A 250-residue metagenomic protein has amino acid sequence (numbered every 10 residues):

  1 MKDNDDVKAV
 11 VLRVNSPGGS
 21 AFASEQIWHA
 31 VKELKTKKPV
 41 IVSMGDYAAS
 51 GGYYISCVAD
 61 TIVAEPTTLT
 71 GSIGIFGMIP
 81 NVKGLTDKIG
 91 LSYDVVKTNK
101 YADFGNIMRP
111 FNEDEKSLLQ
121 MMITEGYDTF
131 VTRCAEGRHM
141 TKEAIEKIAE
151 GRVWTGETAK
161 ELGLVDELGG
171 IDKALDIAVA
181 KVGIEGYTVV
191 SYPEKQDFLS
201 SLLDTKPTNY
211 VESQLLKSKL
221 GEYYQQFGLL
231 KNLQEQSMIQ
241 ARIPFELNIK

Functional and structural regions predicted by a protein language model:
M1-L85: Cleft-lining beta-strand/loop regions that shape enzyme active-site pockets
K2, R13, K88, T188-P193 (+1 more regions): C-terminal recognition in membrane/secretory proteostasis and scaffolding
V14-S16, M44-D46, A59, P66-T68 (+8 more regions): Active-site proximal loops enriched in glycine and acidic residues that flank catalytic Cys/His/Asp and coordinate
A21-Q26, T158-E161, L203-T205: Short glycine/threonine-rich loop-to-helix capping motif typified by GTGT followed within a few residues by an Asp-Pro
K83, D87-L168, D172-V182: Charged, glycine-interspersed solvent-exposed loop segments at helix/strand-loop junctions that cap or gate access
M122, E194-K250: Intrinsic disorder and flexible/low-complexity segments
D172-T205: C-terminal intrinsically disordered, low-complexity extensions immediately downstream of enzyme catalytic cores
